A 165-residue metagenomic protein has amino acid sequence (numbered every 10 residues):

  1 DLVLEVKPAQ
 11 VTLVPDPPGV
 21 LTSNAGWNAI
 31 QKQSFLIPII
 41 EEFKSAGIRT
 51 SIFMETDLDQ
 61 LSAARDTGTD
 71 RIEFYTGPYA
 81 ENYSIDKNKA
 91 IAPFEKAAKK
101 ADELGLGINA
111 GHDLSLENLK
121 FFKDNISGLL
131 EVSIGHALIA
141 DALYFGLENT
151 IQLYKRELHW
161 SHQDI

Functional and structural regions predicted by a protein language model:
D1-E5, T56-T67, I108-A110, L114-L129: Catalytic cores of alpha/beta
D1-K32: Glycine/small-residue-rich loop that forms an oxyanion/phosphate-binding "nest" at active or ligand-binding sites
Q10-T12, G47-F53, D70-E73, G105-N109 (+1 more regions): Structural preference for beta-strand elements that scaffold enzyme active sites
L13-V20, R71-Y83, G128-L147: Glycine-rich phosphate-binding active-site loops on the catalytic face of alpha/beta enzymes
P18, R49-A101: Histidine/lysine/aspartate-rich catalytic loop segments that bind and position anionic ligands
A25, D86-K87, D141-D164: C-terminal helical cap(s) of enzyme catalytic domains, especially alpha/beta-barrels
A29-S51, K87-A110, I126, Y154-H162: Alpha-helix-loop-beta-strand connector modules within alpha/beta enzyme cores
K32, L36, D57, A90 (+4 more regions): Aromatic/hydrophobic pocket-lining residues that form the small-molecule binding cavity in soluble enzyme cores
